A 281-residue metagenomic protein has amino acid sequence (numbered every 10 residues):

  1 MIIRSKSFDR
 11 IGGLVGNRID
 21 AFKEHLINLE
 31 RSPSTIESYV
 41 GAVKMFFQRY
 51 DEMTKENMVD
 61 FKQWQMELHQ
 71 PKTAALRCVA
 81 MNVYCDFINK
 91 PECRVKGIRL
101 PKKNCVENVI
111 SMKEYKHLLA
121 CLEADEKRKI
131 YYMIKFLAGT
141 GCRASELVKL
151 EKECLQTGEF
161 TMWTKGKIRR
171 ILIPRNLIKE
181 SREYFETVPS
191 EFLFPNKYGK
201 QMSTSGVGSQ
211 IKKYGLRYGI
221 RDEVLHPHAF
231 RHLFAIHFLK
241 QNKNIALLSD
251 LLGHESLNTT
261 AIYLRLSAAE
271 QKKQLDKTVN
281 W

Functional and structural regions predicted by a protein language model:
M1-W281: Conserved catalytic core of the tyrosine transesterase superfamily
